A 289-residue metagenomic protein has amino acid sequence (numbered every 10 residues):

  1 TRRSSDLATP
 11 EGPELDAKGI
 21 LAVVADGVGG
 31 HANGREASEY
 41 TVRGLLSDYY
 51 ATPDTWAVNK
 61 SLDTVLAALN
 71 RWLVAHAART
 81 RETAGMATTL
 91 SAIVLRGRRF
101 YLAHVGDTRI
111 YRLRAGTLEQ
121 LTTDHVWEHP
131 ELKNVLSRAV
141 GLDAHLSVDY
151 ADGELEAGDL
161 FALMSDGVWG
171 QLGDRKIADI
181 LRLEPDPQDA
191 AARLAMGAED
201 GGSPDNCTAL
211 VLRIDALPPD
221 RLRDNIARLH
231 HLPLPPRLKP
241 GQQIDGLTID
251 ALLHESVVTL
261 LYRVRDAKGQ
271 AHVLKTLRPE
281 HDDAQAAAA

Functional and structural regions predicted by a protein language model:
R2-H272, P279-A288: PP2C/PPM-type serine/threonine phosphatase catalytic domain
